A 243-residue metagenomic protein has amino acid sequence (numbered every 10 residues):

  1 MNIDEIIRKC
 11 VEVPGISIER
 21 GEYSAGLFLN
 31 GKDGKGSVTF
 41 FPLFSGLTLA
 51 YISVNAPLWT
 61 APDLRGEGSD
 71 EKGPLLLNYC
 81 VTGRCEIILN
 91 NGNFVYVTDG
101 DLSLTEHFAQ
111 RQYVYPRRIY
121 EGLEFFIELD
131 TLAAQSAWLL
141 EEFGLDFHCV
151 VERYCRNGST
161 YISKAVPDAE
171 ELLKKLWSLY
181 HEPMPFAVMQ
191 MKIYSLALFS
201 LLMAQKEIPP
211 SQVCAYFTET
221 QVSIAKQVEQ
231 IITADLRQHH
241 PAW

Functional and structural regions predicted by a protein language model:
M1-G73: N-terminal low-complexity or simple alpha-helical regulatory segments that function as activation/interaction modules
L49, K72-L76, I119-E124: Extracellular structured ligand-interaction cores
V54-A56, D70-N91, L129: Glycine- and acidic-residue-biased ligand/ion/polar-headgroup-sensing regions
W59-D63, R84, H107-Y113: Histidine-centered metal-chelating micro-motifs
I88-T233: Alpha-helical bundle regulatory/interaction domains
D235-H240: Short helix/strand-capping hinge loops at secondary-structure junctions that flank key functional elements
W243: Residues within helix-turn-helix
